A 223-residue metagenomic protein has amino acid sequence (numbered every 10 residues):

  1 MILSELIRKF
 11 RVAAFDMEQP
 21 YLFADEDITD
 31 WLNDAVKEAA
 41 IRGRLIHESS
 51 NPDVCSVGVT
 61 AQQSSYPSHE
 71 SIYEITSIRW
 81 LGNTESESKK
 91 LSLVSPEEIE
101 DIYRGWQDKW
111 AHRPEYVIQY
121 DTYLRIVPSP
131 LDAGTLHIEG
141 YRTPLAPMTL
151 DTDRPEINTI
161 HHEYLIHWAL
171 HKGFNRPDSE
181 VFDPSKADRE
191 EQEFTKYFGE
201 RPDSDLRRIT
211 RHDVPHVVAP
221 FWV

Functional and structural regions predicted by a protein language model:
M1-V223: Glycine-enriched, solvent-exposed interface loops adjoining structured elements
